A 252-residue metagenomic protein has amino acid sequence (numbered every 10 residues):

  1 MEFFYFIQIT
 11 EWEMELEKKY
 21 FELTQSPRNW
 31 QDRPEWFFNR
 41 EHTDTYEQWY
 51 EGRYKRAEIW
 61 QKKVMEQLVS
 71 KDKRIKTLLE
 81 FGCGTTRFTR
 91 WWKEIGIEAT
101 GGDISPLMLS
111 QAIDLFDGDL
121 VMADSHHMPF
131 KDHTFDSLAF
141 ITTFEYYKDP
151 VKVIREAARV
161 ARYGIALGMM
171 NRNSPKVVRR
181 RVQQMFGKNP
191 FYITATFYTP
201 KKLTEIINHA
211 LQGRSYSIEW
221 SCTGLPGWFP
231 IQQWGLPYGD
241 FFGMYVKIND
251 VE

Functional and structural regions predicted by a protein language model:
W12-K73, R87: Conserved class I S-adenosyl-L-methionine
I75-G84: Conserved class I S-adenosyl-L-methionine
T85-H127: Class I SAM-dependent methyltransferase SAM/SAH-binding core
A139: A conserved beta-strand element that flanks and buttresses the S-adenosyl-L-methionine
V151-I165: A short glycine-rich, Lys/Arg-flanked "PGG" loop and its adjoining helix->strand segment in the class I
G164-F191: Conserved class I S-adenosyl-L-methionine
I193-W220: Short alpha-helix
R214-E252: A C-terminal cap/extension of S-adenosyl-L-methionine-dependent methyltransferases that defines the acceptor-substrate
